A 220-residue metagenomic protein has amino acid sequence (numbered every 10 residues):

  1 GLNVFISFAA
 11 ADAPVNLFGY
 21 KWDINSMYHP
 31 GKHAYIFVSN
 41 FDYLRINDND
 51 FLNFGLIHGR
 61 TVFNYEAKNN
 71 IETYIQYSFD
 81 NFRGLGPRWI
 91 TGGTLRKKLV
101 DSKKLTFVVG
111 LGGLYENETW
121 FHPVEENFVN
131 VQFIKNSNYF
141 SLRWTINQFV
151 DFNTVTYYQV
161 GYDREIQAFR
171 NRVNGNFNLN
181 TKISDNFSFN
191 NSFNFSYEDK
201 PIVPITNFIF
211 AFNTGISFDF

Functional and structural regions predicted by a protein language model:
G1-E66, T73-F82, N174: Transmembrane beta-barrel domains of bacterial outer-membrane proteins
L2-F8, F37-Y43, T73-Y77, G93 (+4 more regions): Transmembrane beta-barrel strands of outer-membrane/channel proteins
I6-P14, K32-A34, Y43-N47, F79-L85 (+4 more regions): Gram-negative outer-membrane beta-barrel proteins
N16-Y20, F51-G55, L85-T91, L105 (+3 more regions): Residues that define the transmembrane beta-barrel architecture of outer-membrane proteins
W22-I24, I57-G59, G93, N138-F140 (+2 more regions): Membrane-embedded beta-strands of outer-membrane beta-barrel proteins, especially the hydrophobic/small aromatic
S26-P30, F63, K97-L99, W144 (+3 more regions): Residue-level signature of outer-membrane beta-barrel architecture
P30-F37, K68-I71, K103-F107, W144-F152 (+2 more regions): Repeated loop/turn-to-beta-strand initiation elements of outer-membrane beta-barrel proteins
T181-K182, F208-F220: Outer-membrane beta-barrel "beta-signal"
